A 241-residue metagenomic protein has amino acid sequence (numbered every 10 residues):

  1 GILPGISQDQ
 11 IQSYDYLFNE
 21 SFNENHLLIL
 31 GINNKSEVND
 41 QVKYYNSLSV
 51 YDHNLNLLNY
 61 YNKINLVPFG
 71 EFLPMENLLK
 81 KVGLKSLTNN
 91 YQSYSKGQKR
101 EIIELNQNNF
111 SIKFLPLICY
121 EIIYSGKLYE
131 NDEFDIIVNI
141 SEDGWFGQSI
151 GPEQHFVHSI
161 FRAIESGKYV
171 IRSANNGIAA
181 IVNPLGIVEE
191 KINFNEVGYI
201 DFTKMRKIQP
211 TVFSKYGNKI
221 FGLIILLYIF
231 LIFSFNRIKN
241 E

Functional and structural regions predicted by a protein language model:
G1-E241: Enzyme catalytic cores with a strong preference for nitrogen-chemistry domains
